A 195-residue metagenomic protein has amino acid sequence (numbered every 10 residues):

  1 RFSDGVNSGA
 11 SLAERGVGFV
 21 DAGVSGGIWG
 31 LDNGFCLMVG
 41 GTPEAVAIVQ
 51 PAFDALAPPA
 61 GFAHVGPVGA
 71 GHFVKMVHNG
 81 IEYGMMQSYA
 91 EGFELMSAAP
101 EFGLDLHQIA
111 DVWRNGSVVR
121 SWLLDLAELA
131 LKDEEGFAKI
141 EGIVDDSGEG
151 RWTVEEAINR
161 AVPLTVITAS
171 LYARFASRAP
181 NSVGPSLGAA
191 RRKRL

Functional and structural regions predicted by a protein language model:
R1-A90: Rossmann-fold dinucleotide-binding core
I48, G69-G188, R194: Helical "substrate-binding/catalytic lid" subdomain of Rossmann-like NAD(P)-dependent dehydrogenases/reductases
